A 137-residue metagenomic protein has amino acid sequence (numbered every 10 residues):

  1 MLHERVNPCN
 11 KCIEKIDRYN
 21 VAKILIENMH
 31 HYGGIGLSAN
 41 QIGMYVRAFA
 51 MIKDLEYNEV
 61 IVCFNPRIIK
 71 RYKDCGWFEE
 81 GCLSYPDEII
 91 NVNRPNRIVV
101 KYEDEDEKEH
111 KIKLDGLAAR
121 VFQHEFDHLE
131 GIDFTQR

Functional and structural regions predicted by a protein language model:
M1-R137: Positively charged
